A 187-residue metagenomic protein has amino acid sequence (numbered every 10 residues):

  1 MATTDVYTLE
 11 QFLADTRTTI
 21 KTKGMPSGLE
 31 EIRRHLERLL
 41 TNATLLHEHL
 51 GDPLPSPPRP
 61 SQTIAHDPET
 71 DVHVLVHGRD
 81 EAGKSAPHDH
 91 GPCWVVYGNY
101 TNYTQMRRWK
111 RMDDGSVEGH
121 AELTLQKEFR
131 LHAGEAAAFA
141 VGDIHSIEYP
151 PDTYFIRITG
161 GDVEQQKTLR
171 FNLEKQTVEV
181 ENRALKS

Functional and structural regions predicted by a protein language model:
M1-L45: N-terminal leader/capping segments at the start of a protein or of a new domain
P55-E81: A short glycine-rich, His/Asp/Glu-containing loop-to-beta-strand
L75-H90, R130, A140-G142: Conserved short histidine dyad/triad with adjacent acidic residue
E81, P92-K110: Glycine- and acidic-residue-biased ligand/ion/polar-headgroup-sensing regions
S85-H88, M106-R107, F139, I144-P150 (+1 more regions): Short beta-strand His + acidic residue motifs that chelate non-heme Fe in jelly-roll/DSBH and cupin folds
V96, R111-S146: Short acidic-glycine-tyrosine-enriched beta hairpin
V96-G98, D152-T168: A short hydrophobic beta-strand segment most commonly corresponding to one strand of the jelly-roll/cupin
F171-S187: Long hydrophobic alpha-helical segments typical of transmembrane helices together with their membrane-interfacial
